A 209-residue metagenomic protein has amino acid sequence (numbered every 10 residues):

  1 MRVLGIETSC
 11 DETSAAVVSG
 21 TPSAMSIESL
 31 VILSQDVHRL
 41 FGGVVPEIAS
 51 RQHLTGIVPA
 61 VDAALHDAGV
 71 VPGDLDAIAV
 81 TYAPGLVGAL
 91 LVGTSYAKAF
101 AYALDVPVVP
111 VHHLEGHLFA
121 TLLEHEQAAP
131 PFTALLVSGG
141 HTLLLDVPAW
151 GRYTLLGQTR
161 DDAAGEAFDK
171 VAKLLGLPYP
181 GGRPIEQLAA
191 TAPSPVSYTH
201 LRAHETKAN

Functional and structural regions predicted by a protein language model:
R2-D74, V80-P84, L91, H113 (+1 more regions): N-terminal beta-alpha supersecondary unit
G5-I6, A79-T81, H112, T133-S138 (+1 more regions): Short beta-strand segments
T13-S19, A134, T142-D146: Short beta-strand scaffold segments in enzyme catalytic cores
V18-A24, S138, V147-G151: Short acidic-glycine loop/turn motifs at beta-strand connectors
V80-L104: Short Gly/Thr/Asp-enriched flexible loops that form oxyanion-binding sites at enzyme active sites
P110-T133: Conserved phosphate-binding catalytic cores of ATP/NTP-utilizing and phosphoryl-transfer enzymes
A149-A192: Glycine-rich phosphate-binding loop plus the immediately following alpha-helix
T199-A208: Conserved small/polar residues in nucleotide/adenosyl-binding loops
